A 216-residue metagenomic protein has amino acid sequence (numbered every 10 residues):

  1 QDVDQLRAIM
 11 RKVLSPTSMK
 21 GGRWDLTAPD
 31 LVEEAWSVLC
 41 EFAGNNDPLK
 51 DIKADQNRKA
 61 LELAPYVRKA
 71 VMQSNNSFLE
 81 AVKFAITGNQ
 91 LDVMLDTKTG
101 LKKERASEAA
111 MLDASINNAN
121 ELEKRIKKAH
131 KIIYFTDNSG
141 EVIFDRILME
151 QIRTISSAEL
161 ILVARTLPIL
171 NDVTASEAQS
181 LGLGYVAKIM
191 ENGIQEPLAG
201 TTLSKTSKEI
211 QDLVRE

Functional and structural regions predicted by a protein language model:
Q1-A129: Electropositive, gly/pro-rich neighborhoods at or near active sites that engage anionic ligands
D96-K98, L112, K127, G140 (+2 more regions): Conserved mixed alpha/beta catalytic, RNA-binding, or beta-rich assembly cores of soluble enzyme, regulatory
A106-E108, I133-F135, E191-L198: Short, basic, glycine/proline-bearing loop/turn elements
A129, V186-A187, V214-E216: Short, well-ordered alpha-helix to beta-strand connector turns
A129-K131, S157: A general structural motif
K131-I143: Short, glycine-rich nucleotide/cofactor-binding loops
F144-T202: Redox- and metal-dependent alpha/beta enzyme cores, enriched for Fe-S-associated oxidoreductases and cofactor-handling
T201-E216: A short, acidic, amphipathic alpha-helical segment used as a generic capping/interface helix at domain edges
